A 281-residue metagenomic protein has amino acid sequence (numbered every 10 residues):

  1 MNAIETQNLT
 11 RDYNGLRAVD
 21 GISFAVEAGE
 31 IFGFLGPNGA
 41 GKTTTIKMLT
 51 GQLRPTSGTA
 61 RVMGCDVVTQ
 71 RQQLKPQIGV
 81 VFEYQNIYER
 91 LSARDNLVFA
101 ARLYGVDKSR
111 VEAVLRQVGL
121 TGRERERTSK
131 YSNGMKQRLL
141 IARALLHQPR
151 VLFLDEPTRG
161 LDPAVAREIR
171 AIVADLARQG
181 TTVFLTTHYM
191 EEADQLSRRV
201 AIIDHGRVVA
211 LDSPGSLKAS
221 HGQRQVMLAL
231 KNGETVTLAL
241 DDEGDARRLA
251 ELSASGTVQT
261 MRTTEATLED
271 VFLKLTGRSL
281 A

Functional and structural regions predicted by a protein language model:
M1-N2, A281: Absolute protein N-terminus
A3-T6, R11-L185, M190-E191, Q195-D204 (+1 more regions): ABC transporter nucleotide-binding domains
H188, S213, K231: Histidine- and/or cysteine-centered catalytic micro-motif in compact active-site loops
V209-L217: Charged, amphipathic alpha-helical segments
S216-A281: Short, charged/small-residue-rich alpha-helical element at the C-terminal edge of ABC transporter nucleotide-binding
